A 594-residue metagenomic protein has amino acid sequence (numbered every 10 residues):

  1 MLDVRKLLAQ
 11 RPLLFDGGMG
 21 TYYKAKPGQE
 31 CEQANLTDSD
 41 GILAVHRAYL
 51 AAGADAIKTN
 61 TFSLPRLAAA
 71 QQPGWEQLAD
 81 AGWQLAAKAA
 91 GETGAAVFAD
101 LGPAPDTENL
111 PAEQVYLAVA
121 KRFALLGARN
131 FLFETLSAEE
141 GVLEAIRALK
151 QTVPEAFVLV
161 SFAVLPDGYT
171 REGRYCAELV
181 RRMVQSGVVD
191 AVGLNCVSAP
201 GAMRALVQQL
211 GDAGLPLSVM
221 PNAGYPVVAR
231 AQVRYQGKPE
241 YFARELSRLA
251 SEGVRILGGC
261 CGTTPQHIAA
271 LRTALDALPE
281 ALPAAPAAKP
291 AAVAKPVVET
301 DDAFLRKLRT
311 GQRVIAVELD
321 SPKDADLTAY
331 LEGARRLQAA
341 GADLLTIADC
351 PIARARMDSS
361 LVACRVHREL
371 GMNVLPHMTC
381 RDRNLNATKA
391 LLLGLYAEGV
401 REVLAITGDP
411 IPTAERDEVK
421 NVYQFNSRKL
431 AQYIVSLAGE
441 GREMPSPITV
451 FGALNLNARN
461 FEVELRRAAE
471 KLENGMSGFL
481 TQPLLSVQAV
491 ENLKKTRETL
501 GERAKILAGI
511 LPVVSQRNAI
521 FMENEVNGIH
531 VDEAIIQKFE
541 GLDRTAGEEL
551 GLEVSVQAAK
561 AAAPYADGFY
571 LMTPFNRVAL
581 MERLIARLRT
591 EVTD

Functional and structural regions predicted by a protein language model:
M1-D594: Domain-level signal for soluble alpha/beta catalytic cores
